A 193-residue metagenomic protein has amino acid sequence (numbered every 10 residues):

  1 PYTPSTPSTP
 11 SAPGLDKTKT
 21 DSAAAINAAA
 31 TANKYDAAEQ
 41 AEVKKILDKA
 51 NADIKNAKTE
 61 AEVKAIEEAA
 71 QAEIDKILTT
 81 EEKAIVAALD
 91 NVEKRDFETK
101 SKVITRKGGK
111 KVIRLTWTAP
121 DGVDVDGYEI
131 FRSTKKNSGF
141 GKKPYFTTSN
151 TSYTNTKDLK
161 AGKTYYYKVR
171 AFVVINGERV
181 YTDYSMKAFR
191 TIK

Functional and structural regions predicted by a protein language model:
P1-A88: Beta-rich interaction/scaffold domains
T59, K107-K111, T147-Y153: Ser/Thr- and Asn-enriched, surface-exposed coil loops between beta-strands
A84-G122, R179-K193: Pro/Thr/Ser/Gly-rich low-complexity, intrinsically disordered linker/stalk tracts
W117, I130, N155, Y167-V169: An aromatic-rich alpha-helical recognition segment common to small helix-rich domains
D121, T134-S138, I175-G177: Solvent-exposed strand-loop boundary residues in beta-sheet-rich modules
D124-D126: Solvent-exposed loop segments of extracellular immunoglobulin-like
E129-A161: Recognizes extended acidic, P/S/T-rich segments that occur within or adjacent to Ig-like beta-sandwich modules
D158-N176: Beta-strand-rich modules
